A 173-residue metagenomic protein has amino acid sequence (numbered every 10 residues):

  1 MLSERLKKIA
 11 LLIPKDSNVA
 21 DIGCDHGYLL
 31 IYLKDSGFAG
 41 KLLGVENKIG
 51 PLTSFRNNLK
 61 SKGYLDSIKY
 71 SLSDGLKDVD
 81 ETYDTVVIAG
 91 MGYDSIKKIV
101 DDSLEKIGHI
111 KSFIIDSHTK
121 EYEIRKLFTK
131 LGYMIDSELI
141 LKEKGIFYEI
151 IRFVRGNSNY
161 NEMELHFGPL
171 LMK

Functional and structural regions predicted by a protein language model:
M1-D16: Conserved alpha-helix/loop element of class I SAM-dependent methyltransferases that forms part of the SAM/SAH-binding
L2-E4, D94-K173: Class I S-adenosyl-L-methionine
D16-D25: Conserved class I S-adenosyl-L-methionine
G27, I31: Glycine-rich SAM-binding Motif I of class I
K34-D35: Gly/Ala-rich phosphate-binding loop of Rossmann-like dinucleotide-binding domains, activating on the conserved
K41-E46: Conserved SAM-binding motif I beta-strand of class I
N47-D80: S-adenosyl-L-methionine
Y83-G90: Short SAM/SAH-binding signature in class I
